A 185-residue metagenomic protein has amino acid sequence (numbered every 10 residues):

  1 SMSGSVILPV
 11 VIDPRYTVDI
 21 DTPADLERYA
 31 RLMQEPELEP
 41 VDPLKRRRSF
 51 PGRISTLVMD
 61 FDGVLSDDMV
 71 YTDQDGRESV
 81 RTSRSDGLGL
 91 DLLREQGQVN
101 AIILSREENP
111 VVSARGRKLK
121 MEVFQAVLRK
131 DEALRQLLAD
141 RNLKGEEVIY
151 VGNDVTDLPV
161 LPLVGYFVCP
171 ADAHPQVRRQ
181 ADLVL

Functional and structural regions predicted by a protein language model:
S1-R46: Conserved alpha/beta core of the MobA/IspD/sugar-nucleotide pyrophosphorylase nucleotidyltransferase superfamily
M2-S3, V10, R46-P51, R141-N142 (+1 more regions): Solvent-exposed alpha-helices and their adjacent loops that cap or buttress functional pockets in soluble metabolic
I7-P9, T17, I103, V123 (+2 more regions): Conserved beta-strand scaffold positions in the cores of enzyme catalytic domains, especially in NTP/NDP-utilizing
V10-D13, E95, R117-K118, R178-R179: Short glycine-enriched loop/turn motifs at secondary-structure junctions
D21, D60, G152-N153: Acidic di-acidic motifs
A24, S85-L88, T156: A generic structural signal for residues located within well-ordered alpha-helices of large catalytic or ligand-binding
L44-E132: Alpha-helical substrate-recognition element adjacent to the catalytic core
G76-S83, N109, K118, V123-F124 (+1 more regions): Mg2+-dependent phosphoryl-transfer enzymes with acidic/Ser/Thr/Gly-rich catalytic loops
